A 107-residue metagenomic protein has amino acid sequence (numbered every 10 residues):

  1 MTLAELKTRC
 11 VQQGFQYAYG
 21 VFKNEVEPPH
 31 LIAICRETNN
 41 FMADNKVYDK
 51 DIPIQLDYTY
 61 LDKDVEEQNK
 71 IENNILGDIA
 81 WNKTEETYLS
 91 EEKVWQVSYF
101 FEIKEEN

Functional and structural regions predicted by a protein language model:
M1-M42, K46, E67: Small/polar-rich, solvent-exposed N-terminal microdomains that initiate assembly or binding
N24-P29, L56-N73, E106-N107: Short secondary-structure transition/capping segments
I34, D49-I54, I79: A generic structural signal for ordered alpha-helices
A43-N45, L56-Y60, A80-T84, N107: Glycine-rich loops and low-complexity Gly/Arg-rich segments that provide flexible linkers or classic glycine-based
A43-V47, L89-E92: Short, solvent-exposed beta-strand/turn "edge" segments of beta-rich domains on protein surfaces
K46-D51, E72-N73: Short intrinsically disordered coil segments
K50-D62, W95-K104: Oligomerization/assembly interface segments of phage tail-like spikes and tubes
N69-N107: Acidic-leaning, charged glycine-interspersed low-complexity segments
